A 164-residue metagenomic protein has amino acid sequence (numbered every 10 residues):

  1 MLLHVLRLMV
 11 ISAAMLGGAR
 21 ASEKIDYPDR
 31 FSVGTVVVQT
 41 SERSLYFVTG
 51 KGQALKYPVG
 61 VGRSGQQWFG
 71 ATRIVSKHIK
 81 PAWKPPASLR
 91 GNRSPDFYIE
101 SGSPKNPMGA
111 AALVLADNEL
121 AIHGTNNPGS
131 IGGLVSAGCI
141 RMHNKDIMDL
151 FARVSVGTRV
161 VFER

Functional and structural regions predicted by a protein language model:
L2-I11: Sec-dependent signal peptide recognition, specifically the positively charged N-region followed immediately by
V5-L6, P28, E42: Extracytoplasmic entry segments of secretory-pathway proteins
L16-A21: Sec/Tat signal peptide C-region and signal peptidase I cleavage site
E23, Y27-F31, K51, K56 (+4 more regions): Exported/periplasmic cell-wall-interacting domains
T40-E42, D117: Residue-level signal for tight coil/turn positions that link beta-strands
